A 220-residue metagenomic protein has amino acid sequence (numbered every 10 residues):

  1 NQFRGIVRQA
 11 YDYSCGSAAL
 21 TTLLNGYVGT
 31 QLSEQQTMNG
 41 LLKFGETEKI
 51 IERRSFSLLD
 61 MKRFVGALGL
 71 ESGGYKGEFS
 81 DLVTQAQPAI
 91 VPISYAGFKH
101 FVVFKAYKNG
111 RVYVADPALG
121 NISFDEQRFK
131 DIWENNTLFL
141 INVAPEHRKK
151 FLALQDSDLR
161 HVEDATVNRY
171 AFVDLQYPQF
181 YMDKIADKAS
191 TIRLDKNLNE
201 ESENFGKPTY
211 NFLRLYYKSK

Functional and structural regions predicted by a protein language model:
N1-T47, P178, D187-G206, Y217-S219: Active-site nucleophile-adjacent alpha helix/oxyanion-hole segment immediately C-terminal to the catalytic cysteine
L41-N142, H147-F151, Y217: Conserved active-site-adjacent core of cysteine acyl-enzyme catalytic domains
Y107-K220: Noncatalytic regulatory segments and standalone regulatory/sensor domains
